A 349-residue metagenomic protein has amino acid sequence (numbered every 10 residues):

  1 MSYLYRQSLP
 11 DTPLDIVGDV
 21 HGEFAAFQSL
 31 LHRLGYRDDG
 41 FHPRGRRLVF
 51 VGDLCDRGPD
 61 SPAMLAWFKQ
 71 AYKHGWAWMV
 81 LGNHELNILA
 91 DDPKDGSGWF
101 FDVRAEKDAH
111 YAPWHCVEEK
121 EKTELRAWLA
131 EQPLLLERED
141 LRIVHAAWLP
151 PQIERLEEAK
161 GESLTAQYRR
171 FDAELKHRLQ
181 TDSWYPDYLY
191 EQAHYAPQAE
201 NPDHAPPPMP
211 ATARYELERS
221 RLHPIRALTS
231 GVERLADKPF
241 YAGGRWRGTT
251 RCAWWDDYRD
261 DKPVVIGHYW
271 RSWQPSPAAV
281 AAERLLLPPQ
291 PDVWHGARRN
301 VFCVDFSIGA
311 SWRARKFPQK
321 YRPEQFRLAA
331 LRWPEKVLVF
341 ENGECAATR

Functional and structural regions predicted by a protein language model:
M1-W67: N-terminal active-site segment of His-dependent metallophosphoesterases
S2-P10, F41, A66-Y72, L134-E137 (+2 more regions): A short acidic-Thr-Gly-centered motif at the start of a beta-strand
P13-H21, L141-A147, F302-V304: Active-site-proximal beta-strand elements of phosphoester/diester hydrolases
I16, L48-F50, M79-V80, R142 (+2 more regions): Residue-level marker for buried hydrophobic side chains located in beta-strands that build the well-ordered beta-sheet
D19, D53, G82-N83, L129 (+3 more regions): Divalent metal-coordination and catalytic microenvironments
E23-F24, D56-P59, E85-A90, L149-P151 (+2 more regions): Active-site environment of divalent metal-dependent phosphoester hydrolases
G58-Y195: Active-site neighborhood of divalent metal-dependent phosphoester bond hydrolases
E162-R349: Acidic, His/Gly-rich catalytic cores of divalent-metal-dependent hydrolytic chemistry
